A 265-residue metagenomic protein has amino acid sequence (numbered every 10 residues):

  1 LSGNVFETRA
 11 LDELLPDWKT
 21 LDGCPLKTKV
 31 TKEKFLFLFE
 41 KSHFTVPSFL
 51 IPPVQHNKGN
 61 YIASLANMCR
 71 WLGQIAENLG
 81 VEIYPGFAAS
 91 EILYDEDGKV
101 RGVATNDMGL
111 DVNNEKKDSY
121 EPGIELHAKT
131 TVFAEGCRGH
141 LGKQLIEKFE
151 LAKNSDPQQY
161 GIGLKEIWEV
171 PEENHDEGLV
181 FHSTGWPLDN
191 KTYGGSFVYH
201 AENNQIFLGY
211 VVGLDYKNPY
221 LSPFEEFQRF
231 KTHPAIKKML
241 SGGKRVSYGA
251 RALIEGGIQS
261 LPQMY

Functional and structural regions predicted by a protein language model:
L1-S2, P47-S48, K143-I146: Short, solvent-exposed loop/turn and secondary-structure capping segments
L1-S42: N-terminal FAD cofactor-binding segment of flavoenzymes
F49-Q55: Gly-rich Lys/Arg/Thr-decorated short loops/hinges at beta-loop-alpha junctions or inter-strand turns that position
K58-I62: Short acidic-aromatic active-site loops that bind/stabilize oxyanions
A66, R70-W71, I75-K238: Predominantly flavin-linked oxidoreductase catalytic cores and closely associated redox partners
E166-P171, S247-E255: Short, conserved secondary-structure transition motifs
K238-G249: Flexible, glycine/charged-enriched surface loops at secondary-structure junctions
R251-Y265: FAD-binding beta-loop-beta segment adjacent to the flavin cofactor pocket
